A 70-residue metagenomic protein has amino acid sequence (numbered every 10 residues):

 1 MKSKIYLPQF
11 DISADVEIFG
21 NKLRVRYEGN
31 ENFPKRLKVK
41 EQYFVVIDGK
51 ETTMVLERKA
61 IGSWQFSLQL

Functional and structural regions predicted by a protein language model:
K2-E31: N-terminal acidic leader/helix
K2-L7, K40-D48: Short conserved beta-strand and strand-loop elements enriched in small hydrophobics with frequent Asp/Gly
D15, E51-R58: Short beta-strand-centered aromatic/proline hotspots
F19, L37-V39, A60: Solvent-exposed loop and beta-edge segments used for protein-protein assembly and interaction
R24, I61-L70: Short, solvent-exposed secondary-structure boundary/capping segments
E28-K35, S67-L70: Short solvent-exposed strand/turn elements
N30, G49-T52: Short, charged beta-turn/beta-strand-edge "cap" motif at the junction between a beta-strand and an adjacent loop
